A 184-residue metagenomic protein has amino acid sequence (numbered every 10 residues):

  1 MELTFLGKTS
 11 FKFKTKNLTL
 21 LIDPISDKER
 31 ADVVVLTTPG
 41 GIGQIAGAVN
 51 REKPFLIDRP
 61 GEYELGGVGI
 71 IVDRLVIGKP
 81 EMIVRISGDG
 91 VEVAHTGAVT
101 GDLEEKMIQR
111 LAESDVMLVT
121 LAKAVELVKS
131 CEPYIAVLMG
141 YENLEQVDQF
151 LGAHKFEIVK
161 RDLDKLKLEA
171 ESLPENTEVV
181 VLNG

Functional and structural regions predicted by a protein language model:
M1-V33, G40-I42, N50-V116, L121-E126 (+1 more regions): Core dinuclear metal-dependent hydrolase active-site scaffold
V35, V137: A short beta-strand/loop micro-motif in the catalytic core of glycosyltransferases that engages the nucleotide-sugar
T38, L121, G140-E142: Short secondary-structure boundary segments
A46-N50, V128, E145-E157: Short, aromatic/basic amphipathic alpha-helical patches
C131-A136: A short helix->loop->beta-strand "cap" motif at the edges of active sites that frequently abuts
